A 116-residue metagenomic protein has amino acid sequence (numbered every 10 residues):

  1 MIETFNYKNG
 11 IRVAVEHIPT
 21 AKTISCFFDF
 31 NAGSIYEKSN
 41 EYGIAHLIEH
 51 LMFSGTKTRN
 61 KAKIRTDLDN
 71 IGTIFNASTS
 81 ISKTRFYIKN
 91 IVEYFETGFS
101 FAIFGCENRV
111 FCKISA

Functional and structural regions predicted by a protein language model:
M1-T23: N- or domain-start disorder-to-order transition segments that initiate the globular core
K22-I24, S78, A102: Active-/binding-site microenvironments in catalytic and ligand-binding cores
F27-E96: M16/MPP (pitrilysin/insulinase) zinc-metallopeptidase core fold and M16-derived inactive scaffolds
G55, K89-A116: M16/insulysin-pitrilysin zinc metalloprotease superfamily fold
